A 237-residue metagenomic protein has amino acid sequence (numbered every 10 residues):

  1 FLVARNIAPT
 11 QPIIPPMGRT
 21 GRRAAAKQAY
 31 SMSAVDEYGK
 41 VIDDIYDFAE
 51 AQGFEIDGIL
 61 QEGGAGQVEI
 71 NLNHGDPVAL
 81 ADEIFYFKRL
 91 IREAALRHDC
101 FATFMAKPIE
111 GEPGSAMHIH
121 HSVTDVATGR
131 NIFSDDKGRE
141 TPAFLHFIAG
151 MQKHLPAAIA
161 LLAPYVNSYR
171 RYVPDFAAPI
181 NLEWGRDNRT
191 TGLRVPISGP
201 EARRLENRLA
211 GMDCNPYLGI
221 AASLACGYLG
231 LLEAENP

Functional and structural regions predicted by a protein language model:
F1-P237: Glycine-rich, acidic/polar active-site loops that bind/position phosphate-bearing ligands
